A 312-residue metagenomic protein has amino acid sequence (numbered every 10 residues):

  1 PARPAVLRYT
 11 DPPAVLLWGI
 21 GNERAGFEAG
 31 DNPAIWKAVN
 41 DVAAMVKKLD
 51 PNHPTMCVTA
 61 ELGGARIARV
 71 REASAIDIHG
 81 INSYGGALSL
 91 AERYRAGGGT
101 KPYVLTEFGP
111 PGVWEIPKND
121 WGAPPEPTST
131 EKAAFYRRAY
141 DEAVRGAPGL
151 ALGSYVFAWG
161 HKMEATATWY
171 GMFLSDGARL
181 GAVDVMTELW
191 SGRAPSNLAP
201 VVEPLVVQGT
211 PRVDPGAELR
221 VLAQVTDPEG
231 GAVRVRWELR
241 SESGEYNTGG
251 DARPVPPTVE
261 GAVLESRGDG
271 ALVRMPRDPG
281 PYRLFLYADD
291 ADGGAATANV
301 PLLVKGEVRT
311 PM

Functional and structural regions predicted by a protein language model:
A2-P33, M56-I67: Active-site groove signature of glycoside hydrolases
K37-R145: Extracellular glycoside hydrolase catalytic/binding regions
R95-G250: Substrate-binding clefts and catalytic carboxylate motifs of secreted carbohydrate-active enzymes
A232, G293-T297: A structural signal for beta-strand boundary/capping segments at domain termini and interdomain linkers
R234-R274: Exoplasmic/lumenal beta-rich domain surfaces
G280-L284: Exposed beta-strand face motif in extracellular beta-rich ectodomains
T297-K305: C-terminal edge beta-strand
